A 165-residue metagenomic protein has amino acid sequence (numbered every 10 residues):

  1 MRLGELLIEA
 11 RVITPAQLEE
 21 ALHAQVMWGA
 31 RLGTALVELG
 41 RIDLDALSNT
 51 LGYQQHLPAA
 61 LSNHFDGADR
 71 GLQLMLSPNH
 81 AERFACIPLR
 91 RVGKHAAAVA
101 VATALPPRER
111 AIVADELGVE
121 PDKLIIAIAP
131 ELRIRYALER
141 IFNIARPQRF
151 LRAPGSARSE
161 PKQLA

Functional and structural regions predicted by a protein language model:
R2-V12, R31-I42: Extracellular/lumenal glycan-associated surfaces
E19-A24: Short, recurring structural edge motifs at helix starts
Q25-G29: Short acidic alpha-helix initiation/capping motifs at coil-to-helix transition points, especially at protein N-termini
V37-V119, E131-R135, R140, A153-L164: Polyanionic, low-complexity intrinsically disordered segments
R146-P154: A small-molecule sensor/coupling module
